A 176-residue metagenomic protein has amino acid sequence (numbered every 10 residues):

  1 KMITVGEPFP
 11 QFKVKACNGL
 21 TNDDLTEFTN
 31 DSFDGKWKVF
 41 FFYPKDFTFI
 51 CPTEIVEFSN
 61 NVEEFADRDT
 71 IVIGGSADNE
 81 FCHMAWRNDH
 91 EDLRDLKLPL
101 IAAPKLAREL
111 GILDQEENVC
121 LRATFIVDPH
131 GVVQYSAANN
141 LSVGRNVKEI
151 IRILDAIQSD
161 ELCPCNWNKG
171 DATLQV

Functional and structural regions predicted by a protein language model:
K1-V176: Chalcogenol-based redox active-site neighborhoods
